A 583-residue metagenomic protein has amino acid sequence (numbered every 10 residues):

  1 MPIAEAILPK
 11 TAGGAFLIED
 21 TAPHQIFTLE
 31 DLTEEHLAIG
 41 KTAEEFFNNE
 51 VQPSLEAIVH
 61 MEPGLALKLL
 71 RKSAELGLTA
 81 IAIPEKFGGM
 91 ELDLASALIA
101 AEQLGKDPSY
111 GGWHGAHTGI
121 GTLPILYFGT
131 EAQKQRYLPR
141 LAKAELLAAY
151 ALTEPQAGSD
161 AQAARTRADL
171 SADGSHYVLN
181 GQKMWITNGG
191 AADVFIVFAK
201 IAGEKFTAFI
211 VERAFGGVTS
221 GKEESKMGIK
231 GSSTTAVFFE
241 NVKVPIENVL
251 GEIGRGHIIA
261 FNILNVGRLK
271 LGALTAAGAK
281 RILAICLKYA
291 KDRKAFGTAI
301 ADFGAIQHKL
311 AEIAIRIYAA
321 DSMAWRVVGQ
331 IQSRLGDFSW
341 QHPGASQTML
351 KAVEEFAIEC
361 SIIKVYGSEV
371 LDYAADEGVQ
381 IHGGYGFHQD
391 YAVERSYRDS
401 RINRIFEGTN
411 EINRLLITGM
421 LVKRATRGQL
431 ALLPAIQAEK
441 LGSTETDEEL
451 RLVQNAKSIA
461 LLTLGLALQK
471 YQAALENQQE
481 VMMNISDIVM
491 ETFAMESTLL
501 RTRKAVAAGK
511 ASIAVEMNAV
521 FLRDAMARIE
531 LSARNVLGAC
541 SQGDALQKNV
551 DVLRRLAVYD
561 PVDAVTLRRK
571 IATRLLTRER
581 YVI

Functional and structural regions predicted by a protein language model:
M1-G115, F128, A132-K143, L147 (+3 more regions): Amphipathic, small/basic residue-rich leader segments at the start of a protein or domain
P2-E5, L29-L32, I39, K106 (+4 more regions): Glycine-rich beta->alpha junctions and the first turn(s) of the following alpha-helix
P2-P23, I99, I120, N262 (+2 more regions): Glycine-rich phosphate/cofactor-binding loops in nucleotide/flavin-utilizing enzymes
L55-H60, Y318-Y366, V379-Q380, Q472 (+1 more regions): C-terminal helix-coil-helix/basic helical segment that borders enzyme active sites and/or dimer interfaces and provides
S109, W113-A132, G158-A161, L170: N-terminal glycine-rich flavin-associated loop
S175-S220: A short core secondary-structure module
I306-E312, R316-E354, E359, Y366-S368 (+2 more regions): Acidic/histidine-rich catalytic neighborhood
E445-I583: C-terminal amphipathic alpha-helical interaction region
